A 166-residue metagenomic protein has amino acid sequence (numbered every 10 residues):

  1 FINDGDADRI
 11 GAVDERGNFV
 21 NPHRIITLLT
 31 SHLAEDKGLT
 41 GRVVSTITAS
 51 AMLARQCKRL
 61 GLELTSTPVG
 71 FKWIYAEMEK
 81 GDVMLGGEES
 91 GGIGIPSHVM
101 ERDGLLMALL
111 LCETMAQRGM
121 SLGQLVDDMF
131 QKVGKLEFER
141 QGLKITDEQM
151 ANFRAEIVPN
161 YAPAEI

Functional and structural regions predicted by a protein language model:
F1-I2, G86: Conserved active-site loop/cleft motifs that coordinate metal ions or position small ligands
I2-L60: Replace "Mg2+/Mn2+-dependent" with "divalent metal-dependent
L39-I166: Phosphate-binding and adjacent anionic-ligand microenvironments
